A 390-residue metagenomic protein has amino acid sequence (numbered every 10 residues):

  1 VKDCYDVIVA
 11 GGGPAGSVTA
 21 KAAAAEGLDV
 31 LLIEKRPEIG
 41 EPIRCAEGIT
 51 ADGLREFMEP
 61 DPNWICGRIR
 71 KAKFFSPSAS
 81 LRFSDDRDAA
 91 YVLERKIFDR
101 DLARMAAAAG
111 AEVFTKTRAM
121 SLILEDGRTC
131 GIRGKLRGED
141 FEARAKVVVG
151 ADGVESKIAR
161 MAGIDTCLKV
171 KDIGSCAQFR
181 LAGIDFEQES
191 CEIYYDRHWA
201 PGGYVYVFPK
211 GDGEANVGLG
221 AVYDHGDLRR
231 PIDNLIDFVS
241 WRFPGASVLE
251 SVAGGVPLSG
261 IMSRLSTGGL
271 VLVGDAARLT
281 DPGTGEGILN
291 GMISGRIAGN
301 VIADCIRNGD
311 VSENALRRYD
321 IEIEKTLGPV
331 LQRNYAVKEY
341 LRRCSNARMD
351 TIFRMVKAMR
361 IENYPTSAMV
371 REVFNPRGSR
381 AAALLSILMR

Functional and structural regions predicted by a protein language model:
K2-A15: Beta1/beta-strand and adjacent pyrophosphate-binding region of the FAD-binding site in flavoprotein oxidoreductases
A22-R44: Glycine-rich FAD pyrophosphate-binding loop
E26, M105-G245: Predominantly flavin-linked oxidoreductase catalytic cores and closely associated redox partners
R36-M58: Conserved N-terminal glycine-rich FAD pyrophosphate-binding loop of Rossmann-like flavoproteins
E38, E56-K71, T166-I173, R348: A short alpha-helix-loop-beta-strand transition element characteristic of N-terminal alpha/beta dinucleotide-binding
T50-D101, K116: A conserved beta-strand/loop capping segment in the N-terminal third of enzymes that catalyze redox or closely related
A119-S121, H225-V301, C305-R307: FAD/FMN-dependent oxidoreductases across multiple families
A303-R390: C-terminal helical "tail/cap" subdomain of flavin- and related membrane-associated enzymes
